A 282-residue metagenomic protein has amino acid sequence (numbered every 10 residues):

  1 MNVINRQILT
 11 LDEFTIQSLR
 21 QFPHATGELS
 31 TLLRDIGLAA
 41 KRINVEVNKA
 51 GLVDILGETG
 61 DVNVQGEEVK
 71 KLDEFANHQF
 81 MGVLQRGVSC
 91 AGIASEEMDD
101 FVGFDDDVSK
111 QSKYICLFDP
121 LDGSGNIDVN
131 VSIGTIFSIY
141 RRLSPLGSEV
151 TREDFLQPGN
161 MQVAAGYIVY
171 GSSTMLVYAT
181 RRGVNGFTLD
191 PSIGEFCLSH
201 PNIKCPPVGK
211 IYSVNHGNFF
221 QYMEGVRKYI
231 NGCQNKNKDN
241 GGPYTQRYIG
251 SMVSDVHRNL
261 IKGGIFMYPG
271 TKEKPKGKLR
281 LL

Functional and structural regions predicted by a protein language model:
M1-L121, N240, G250-L282: N-terminal subdomain of lithium-sensitive/metallo-dependent phosphomonoesterases centered on the IMPase/IPPase/PAP
V3-L9, I36, A40-A50, D107-S109 (+1 more regions): An extended, acidic
L56-D61, H78-G82, V131, R142-S144 (+2 more regions): Generic detector of short, locally flexible boundary/turn motifs and exposed helical patches
Q111-R182: DPxDG-like acidic metal-binding loop motif
